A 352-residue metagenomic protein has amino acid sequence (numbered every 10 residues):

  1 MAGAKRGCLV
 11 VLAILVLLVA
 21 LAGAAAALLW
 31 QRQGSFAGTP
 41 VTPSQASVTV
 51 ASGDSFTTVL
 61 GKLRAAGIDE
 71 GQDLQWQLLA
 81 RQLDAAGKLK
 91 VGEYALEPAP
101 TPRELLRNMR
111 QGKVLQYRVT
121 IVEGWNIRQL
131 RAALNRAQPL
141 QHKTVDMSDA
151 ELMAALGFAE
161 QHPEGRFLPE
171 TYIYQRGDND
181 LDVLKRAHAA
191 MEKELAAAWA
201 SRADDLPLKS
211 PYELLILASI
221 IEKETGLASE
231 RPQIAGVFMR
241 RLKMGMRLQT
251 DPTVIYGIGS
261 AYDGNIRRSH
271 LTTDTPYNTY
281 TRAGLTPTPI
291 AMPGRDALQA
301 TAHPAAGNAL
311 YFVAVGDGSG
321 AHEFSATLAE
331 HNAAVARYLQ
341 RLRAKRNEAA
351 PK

Functional and structural regions predicted by a protein language model:
A2-P43: N-terminal type II signal-anchor transmembrane helix that functions as the membrane-insertion/stop-transfer segment
G7-V11, G53-T58, L78-Q82, V91 (+3 more regions): A broad, low-specificity signal for short, low-complexity segments enriched in glycine/proline and polar/charged
V10-L18, G61, A329, Q340-R343: Compositionally biased amphipathic helical and low-complexity segments enriched in hydrophobic
A13-L18, A85-K88, W125-R128, A235 (+2 more regions): Short low-complexity stretches enriched in small and charged residues
L29-A198: Signal peptide-directed extracytoplasmic domains
S55, A132, R136-K143, M153-K352: Bacterial extracytoplasmic/cell-wall-associated proteins, especially those involved in peptidoglycan
